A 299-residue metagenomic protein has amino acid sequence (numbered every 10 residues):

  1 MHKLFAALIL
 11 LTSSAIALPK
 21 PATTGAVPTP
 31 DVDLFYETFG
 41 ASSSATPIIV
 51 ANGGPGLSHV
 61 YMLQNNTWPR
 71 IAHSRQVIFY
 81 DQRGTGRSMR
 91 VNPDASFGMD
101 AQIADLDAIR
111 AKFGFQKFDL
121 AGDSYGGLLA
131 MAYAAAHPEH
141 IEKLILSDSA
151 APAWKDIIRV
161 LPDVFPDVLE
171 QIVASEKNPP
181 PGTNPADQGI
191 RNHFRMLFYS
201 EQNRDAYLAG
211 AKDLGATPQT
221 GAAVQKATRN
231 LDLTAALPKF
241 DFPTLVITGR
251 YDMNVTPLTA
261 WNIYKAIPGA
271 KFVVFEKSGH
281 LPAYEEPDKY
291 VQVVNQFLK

Functional and structural regions predicted by a protein language model:
P30-R90: Conserved HGGG/HGGXW glycine-rich cap/lid loop of the alpha/beta-hydrolase fold
D100-F118: Conserved acidic catalytic loop of the alpha/beta-hydrolase fold
Q116-I158: Conserved hydrolase catalytic core segment
L144-K177, T220: Flexible "cap/lid" loop of the alpha/beta hydrolase fold
N178-A227, A236: Conserved alpha/beta-hydrolase catalytic His-Asp/Glu region
F240, V246-T248: Short beta-strand/loop motif that positions the catalytic acidic residue of the alpha/beta-hydrolase fold
Y251-V255: Acidic catalytic loop of the alpha/beta-hydrolase fold
A270-K299: Catalytic active-site module of serine/aspartate enzymes centered on a nucleophile-bearing elbow/loop
